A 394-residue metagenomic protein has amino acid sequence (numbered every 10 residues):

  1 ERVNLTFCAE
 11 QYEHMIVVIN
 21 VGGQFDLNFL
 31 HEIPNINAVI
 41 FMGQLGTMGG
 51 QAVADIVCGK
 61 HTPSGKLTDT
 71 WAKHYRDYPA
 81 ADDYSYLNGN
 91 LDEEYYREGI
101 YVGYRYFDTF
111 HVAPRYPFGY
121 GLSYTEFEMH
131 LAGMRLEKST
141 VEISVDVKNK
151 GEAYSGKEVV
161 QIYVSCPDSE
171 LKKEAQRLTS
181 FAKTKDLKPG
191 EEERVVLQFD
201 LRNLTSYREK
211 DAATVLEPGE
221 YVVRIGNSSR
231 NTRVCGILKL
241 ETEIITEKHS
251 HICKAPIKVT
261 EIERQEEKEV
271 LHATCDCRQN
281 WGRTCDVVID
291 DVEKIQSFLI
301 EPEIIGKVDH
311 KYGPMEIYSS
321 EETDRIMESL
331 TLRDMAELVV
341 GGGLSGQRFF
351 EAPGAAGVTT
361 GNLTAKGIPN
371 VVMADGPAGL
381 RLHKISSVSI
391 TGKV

Functional and structural regions predicted by a protein language model:
E10-M15, P34-N37: A short helix->loop->beta-strand "cap" motif at the edges of active sites that frequently abuts
N20, F25-K157, Y163, P218 (+5 more regions): Secreted, periplasmic, or luminal enzymes acting at the cell surface/secretory milieu
Y154-I162, E174, Y207-E209: Short, hydrophobic/aromatic beta-strand segments
S165-L171, S228: Change "in extracellular beta-sheet-rich domains … of secreted and cell-surface proteins" to "in beta-sheet-rich domains
E170-E209: Intrinsically disordered, low-complexity Pro/Gly/Ser/Thr-rich segments with frequent PxxP/GP/PP motifs and embedded
Q198-S229: Short, surface-exposed ligand- or partner-binding patches at beta-edge/loop junctions that are enriched in aromatics
N231-G236: Extracellular and select intracellular beta-sandwich modules with Ser/Thr-enriched, small-residue motifs on
Y318-V340: Mature N-terminal segment immediately following signal peptide/propeptide cleavage in secreted/periplasmic
